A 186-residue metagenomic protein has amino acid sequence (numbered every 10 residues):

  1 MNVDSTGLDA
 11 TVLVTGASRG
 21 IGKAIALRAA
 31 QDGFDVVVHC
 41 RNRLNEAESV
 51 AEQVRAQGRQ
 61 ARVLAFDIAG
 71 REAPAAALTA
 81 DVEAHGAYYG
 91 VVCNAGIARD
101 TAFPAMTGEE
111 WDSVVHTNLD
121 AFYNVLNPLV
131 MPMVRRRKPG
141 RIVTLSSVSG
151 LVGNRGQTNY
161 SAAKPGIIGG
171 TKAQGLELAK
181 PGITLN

Functional and structural regions predicted by a protein language model:
S18-R19: Conserved glycine-rich cofactor-binding loop
F34-E48: Conserved glycine-rich Rossmann-like NAD(P)H-binding loop of the short-chain dehydrogenase/reductase
A102-F103, T107-V115: Substrate-binding pocket helix/loop in short-chain dehydrogenase/reductase
P104, V152-T158, K180-P181: Active-site loop immediately N-terminal to the catalytic Tyr-X3-Lys motif of short-chain dehydrogenase/reductase
L126, A163, T171: Active-site helix of classical SDR
M131, L176-K180: Alpha-helical segment proximal to the catalytic Tyr-Lys
S147: Residue(s) in the substrate-gating loop at a strand-loop-helix junction that position the organic substrate next
